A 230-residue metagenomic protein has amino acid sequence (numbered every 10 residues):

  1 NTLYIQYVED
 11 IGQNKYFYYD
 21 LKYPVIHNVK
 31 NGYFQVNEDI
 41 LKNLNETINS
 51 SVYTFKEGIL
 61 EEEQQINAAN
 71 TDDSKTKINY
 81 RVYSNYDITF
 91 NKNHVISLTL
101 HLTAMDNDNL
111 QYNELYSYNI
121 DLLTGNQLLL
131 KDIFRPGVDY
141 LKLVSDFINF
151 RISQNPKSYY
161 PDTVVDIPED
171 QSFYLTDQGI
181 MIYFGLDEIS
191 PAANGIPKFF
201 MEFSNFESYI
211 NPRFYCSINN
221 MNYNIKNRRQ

Functional and structural regions predicted by a protein language model:
N1-Q230: Compositionally biased intrinsically disordered regions enriched in Thr/Gly
